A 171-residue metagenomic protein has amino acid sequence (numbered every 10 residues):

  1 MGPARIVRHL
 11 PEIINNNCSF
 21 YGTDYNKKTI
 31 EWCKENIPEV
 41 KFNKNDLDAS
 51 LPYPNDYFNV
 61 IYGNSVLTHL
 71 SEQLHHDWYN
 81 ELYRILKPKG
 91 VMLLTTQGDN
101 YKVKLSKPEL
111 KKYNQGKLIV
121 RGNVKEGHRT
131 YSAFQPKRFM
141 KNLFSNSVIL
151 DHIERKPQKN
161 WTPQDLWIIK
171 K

Functional and structural regions predicted by a protein language model:
G2-S50, E72, H76-D77, L93-K171: Class I (Rossmann-like) S-adenosyl-L-methionine-dependent methyltransferase catalytic domain, capturing the SAM-binding
Y21, N64, K89: Short glycine-rich loop/turn motifs that provide flexible caps or phosphate-binding loops at active sites
L51-I61: A short acidic, Gly/Pro-enriched loop at the edge of an enzyme's catalytic core that lines a small-molecule cofactor
N59-Q73: A short SAM/SAH-binding and catalytic strip from SAM-dependent methyltransferases
H76-P88: A short glycine-rich, Lys/Arg-flanked "PGG" loop and its adjoining helix->strand segment in the class I
